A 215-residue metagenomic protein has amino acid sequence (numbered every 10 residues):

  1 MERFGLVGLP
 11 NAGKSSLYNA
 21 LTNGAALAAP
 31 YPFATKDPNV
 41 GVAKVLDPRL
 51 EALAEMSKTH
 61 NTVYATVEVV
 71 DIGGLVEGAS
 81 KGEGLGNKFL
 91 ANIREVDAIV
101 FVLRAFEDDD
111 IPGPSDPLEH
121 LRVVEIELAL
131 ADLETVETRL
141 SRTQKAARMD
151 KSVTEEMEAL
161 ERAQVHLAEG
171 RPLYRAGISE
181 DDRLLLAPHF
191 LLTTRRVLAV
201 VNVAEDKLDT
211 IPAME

Functional and structural regions predicted by a protein language model:
M1-D109, E125, V136-E137, R142: Conserved G1/Walker A P-loop phosphate-binding module
E2-V7, A12, Y18, R142-E215: C-terminal-of-GTPase-core extension/linker across diverse P-loop GTPases
G74-K81, P112-S115, R122-L128, A147-S152 (+1 more regions): Flexible beta-alpha connector loops of hexameric P-loop NTPases
G86, L121, M214-E215: Amphipathic alpha-helical segments in well-structured domains
H120, A129-T135, R139-T143, S152: Basic, glycine/lysine-rich polyanion-binding surfaces/domains
E127-L130, E215: Acidic-enriched and Gly/Ser
